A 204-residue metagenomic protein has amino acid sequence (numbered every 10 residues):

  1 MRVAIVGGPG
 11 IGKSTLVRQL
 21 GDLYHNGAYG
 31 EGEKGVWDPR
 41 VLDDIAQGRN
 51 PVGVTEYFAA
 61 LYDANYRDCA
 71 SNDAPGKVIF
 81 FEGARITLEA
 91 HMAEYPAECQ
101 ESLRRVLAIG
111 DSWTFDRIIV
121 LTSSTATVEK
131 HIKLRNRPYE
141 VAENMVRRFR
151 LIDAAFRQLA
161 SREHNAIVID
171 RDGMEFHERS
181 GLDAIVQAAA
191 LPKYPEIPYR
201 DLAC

Functional and structural regions predicted by a protein language model:
R2: Walker A (P-loop) ATP-phosphate-binding motif of ABC ATPase nucleotide-binding domains
I5: Hydrophobic anchor at the beta1->P-loop junction of P-loop NTPases
G8: P-loop (Walker A) phosphate-binding loop of NTP-binding proteins
K13: Conserved lysine of the Walker
L16, L20: Hydrophobic positions on the alpha1 helix immediately C-terminal to the Walker A/P-loop
D22-R67: Conserved substrate/cofactor phosphate-moiety recognition/catalytic segment in nucleotide-dependent phosphotransferases
A70-D73, I79-P138: ATP-dependent NMP and nucleoside kinases share a basic, alpha-helical "lid"
K133-Y139, M145-C204: NTP-dependent small-molecule kinase module
